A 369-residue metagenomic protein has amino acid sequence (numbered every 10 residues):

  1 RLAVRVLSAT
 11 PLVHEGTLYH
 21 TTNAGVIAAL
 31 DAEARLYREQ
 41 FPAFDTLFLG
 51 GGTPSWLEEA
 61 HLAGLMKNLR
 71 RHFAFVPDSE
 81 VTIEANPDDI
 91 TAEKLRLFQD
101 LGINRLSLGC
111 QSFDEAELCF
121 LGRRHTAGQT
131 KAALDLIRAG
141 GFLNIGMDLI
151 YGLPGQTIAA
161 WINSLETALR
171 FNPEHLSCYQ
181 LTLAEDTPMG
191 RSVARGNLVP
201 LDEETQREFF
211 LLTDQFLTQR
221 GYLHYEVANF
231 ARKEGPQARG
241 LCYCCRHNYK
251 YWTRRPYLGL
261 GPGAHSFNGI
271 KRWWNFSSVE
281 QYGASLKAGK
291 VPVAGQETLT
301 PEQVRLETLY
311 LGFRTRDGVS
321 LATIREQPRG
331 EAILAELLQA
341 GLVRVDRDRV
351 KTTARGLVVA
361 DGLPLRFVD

Functional and structural regions predicted by a protein language model:
R1-V13: Local cysteine-cluster metal-coordination motifs and their immediate loop/turn environment, predominantly Fe-S cluster
L2-V4, A32, A340: Flexible, acidic/Gly-rich N-terminal and inter-domain linker regions that tether and position cofactor-handling modules
L12-P328: C-terminal scaffold of the Radical SAM
R325-Q339: Short amphipathic alpha-helical interaction segments
L338-D348: A short, conserved structural fragment
R349-T353: Minor-groove-contacting beta-hairpin "wing" of winged helix-turn-helix DNA-binding domains
R355-D369: Short, amphipathic alpha-helical interaction segments positioned at domain boundaries
